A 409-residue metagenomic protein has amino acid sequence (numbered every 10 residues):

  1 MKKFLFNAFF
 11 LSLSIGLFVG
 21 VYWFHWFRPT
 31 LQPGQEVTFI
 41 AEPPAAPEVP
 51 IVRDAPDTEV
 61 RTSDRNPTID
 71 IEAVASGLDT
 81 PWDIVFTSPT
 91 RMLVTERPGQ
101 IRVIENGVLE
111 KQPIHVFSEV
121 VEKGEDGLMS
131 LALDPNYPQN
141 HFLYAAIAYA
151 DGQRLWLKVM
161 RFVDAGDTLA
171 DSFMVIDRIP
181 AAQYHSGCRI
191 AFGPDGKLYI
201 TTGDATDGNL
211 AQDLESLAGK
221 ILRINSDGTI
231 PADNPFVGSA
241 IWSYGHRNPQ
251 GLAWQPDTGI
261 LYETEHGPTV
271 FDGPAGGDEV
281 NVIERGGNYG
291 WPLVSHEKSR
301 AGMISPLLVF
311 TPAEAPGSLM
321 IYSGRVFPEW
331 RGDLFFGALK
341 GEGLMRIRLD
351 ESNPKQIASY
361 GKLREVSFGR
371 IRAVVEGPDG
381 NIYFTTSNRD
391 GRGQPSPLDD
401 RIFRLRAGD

Functional and structural regions predicted by a protein language model:
M1-S14: N-terminal Sec-pathway targeting helices
P29-D64, D126-L128, N136-P138, D204-G361 (+2 more regions): Beta-propeller domain segments
D70-G99, A315-M320: Beta-strand-rich domains and repeat architectures in extracellular enzymes and scaffolds, especially beta-propellers
A73-D79, I114-K123, V175-A182, A240-G245 (+2 more regions): Surface loop/turn motifs at the tips and blade-to-blade linkers of beta-strand repeat domains
L93-V116: Beta-propeller domains
E110-P135: Blade-loop segments of beta-propeller domains
W156-A191: Asp-box/WD-like beta-propeller blade repeats and closely related beta-sheet repeat scaffolds
